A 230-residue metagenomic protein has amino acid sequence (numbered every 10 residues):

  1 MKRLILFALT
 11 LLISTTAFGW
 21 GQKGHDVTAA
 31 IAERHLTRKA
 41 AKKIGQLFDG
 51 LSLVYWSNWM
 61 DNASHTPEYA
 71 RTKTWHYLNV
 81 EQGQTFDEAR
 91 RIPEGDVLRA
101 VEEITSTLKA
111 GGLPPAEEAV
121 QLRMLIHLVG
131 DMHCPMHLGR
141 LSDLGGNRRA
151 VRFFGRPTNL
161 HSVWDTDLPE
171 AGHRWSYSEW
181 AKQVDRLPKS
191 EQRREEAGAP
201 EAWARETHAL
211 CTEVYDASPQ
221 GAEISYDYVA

Functional and structural regions predicted by a protein language model:
K2, G130-H133: Residue-level micro-sites within transmembrane alpha helices that shape and flank functional polar/acidic positions
K2-A8: Sec-dependent signal peptide recognition, specifically the positively charged N-region followed immediately by
S14-T16: N-terminal signal peptide c-region/cleavage motif recognized by signal peptidases
F18-L128, P135, R140-A230: N-terminal, motif-rich segments that launch catalysis or mediate targeting to/interaction with membranes, typified by
